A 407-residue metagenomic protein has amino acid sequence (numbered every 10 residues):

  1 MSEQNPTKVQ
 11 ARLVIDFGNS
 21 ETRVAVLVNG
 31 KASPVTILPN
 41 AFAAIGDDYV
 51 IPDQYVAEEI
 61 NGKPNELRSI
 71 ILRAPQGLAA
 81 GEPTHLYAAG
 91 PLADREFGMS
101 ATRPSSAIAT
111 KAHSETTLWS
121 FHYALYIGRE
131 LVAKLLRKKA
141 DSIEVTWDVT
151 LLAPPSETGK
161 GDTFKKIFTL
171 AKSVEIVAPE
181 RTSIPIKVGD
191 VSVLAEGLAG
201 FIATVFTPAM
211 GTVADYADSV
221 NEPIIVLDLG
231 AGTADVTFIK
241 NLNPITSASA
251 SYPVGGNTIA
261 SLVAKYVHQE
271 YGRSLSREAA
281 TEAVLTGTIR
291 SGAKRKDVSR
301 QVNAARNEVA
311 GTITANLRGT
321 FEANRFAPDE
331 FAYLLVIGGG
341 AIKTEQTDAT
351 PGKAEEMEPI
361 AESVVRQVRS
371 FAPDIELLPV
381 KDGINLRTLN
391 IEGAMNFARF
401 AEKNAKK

Functional and structural regions predicted by a protein language model:
M1-I224, Q301-R306, G311-Y333, G338-Q367 (+1 more regions): Nucleotide/phosphate-binding catalytic cleft detector across ATP-hydrolyzing and phosphate-transferring enzymes
I15-E21, A217-A234, I239-L242, P253-N257 (+2 more regions): A short acidic Gly-Thr/Ser loop motif
F42-E59, K63, G197, A209 (+1 more regions): Glycine-rich phosphate-binding loop plus the immediately following alpha-helix
E96-M99, V236-N241, S291-R295, V368-F371: Short amphipathic alpha-helical segments, especially helix-boundary/capping motifs
L131, V174, I184-P185, D218 (+3 more regions): Secondary-structure boundary elements
A264-N324: C-terminal amphipathic alpha-helical segment
